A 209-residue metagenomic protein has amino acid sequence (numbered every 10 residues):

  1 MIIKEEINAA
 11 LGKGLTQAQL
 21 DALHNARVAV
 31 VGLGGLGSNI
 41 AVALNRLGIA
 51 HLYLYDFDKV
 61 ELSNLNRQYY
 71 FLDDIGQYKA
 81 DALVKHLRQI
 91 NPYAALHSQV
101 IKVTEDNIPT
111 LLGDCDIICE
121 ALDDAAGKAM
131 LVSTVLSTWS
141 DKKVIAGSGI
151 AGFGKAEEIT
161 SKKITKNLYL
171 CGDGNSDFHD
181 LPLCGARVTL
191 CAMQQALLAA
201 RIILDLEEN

Functional and structural regions predicted by a protein language model:
M1-V28: N-terminal charged helix/coil linker that caps or initiates catalytic domains
I2, L111-I117, A121-N209: Glycine-rich phosphate/adenylate-binding loop
V30-L33, L54: Hydrophobic Val/Ile/Leu positions in short beta-strands of Rossmann-like dinucleotide-binding domains
L36: Hydrophobic/small residue at the entry helix of a nucleotide-binding pocket
R46-H51: Conserved S-adenosyl-L-methionine
L54-I90: Glycine-rich phosphate-binding loop and adjoining beta1-alpha1-beta2 segment of Rossmann-like nucleotide-binding folds
A80-H86, I90-C115, L122-A125: A structured beta-alpha segment of the ubiquitous adenosine-cofactor-binding alpha/beta core
